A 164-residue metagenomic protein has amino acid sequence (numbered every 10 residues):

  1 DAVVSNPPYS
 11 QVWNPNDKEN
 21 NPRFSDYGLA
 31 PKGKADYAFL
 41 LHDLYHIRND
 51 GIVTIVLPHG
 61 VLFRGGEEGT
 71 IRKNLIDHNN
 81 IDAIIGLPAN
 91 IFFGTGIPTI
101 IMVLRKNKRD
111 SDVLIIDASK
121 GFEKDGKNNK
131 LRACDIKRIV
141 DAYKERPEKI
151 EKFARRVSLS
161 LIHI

Functional and structural regions predicted by a protein language model:
D1-L161: A conserved structural/catalytic subdomain of Rossmann-like adenosyl-cofactor enzymes
